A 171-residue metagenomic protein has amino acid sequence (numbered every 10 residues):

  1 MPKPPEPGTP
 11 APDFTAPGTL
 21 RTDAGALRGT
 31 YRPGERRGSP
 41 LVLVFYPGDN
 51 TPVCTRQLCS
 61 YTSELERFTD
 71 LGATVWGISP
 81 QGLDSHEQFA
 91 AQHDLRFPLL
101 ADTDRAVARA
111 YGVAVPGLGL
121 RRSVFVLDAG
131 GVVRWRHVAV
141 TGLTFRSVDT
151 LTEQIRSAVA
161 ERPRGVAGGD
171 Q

Functional and structural regions predicted by a protein language model:
M1-Q171: Chalcogenol-based redox active-site neighborhoods
